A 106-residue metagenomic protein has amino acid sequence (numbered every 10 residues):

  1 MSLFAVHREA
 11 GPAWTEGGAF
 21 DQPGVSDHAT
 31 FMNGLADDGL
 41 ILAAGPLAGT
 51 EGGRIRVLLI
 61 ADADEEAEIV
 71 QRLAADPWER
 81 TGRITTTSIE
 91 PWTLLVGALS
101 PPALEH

Functional and structural regions predicted by a protein language model:
M1-H106: Conserved, structured core segments of small domains
